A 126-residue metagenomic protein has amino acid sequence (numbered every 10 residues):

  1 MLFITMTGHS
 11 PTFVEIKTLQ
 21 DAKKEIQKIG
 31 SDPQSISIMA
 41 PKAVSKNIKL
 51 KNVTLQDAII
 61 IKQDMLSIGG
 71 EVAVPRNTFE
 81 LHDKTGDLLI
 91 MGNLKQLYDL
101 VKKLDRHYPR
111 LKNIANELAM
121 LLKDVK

Functional and structural regions predicted by a protein language model:
I4-T7, P11-E15, Q20-A40, A115-K126: N-terminal amphipathic alpha-helix/helix-capping segment at the start of soluble metabolic enzymes
D32-K42, V72-D83: Short, flexible, solvent-exposed loop/turn segments with mixed acidic/basic and small polar residues
M39-V53: Short glycine-/aliphatic-rich beta-strand segments at the starts of folded cytosolic domains
M65: Conserved, mostly hydrophobic/aromatic
E80-K95: A generic structural motif
K95-K126: Non-catalytic propeptide/linker segments at domain boundaries
